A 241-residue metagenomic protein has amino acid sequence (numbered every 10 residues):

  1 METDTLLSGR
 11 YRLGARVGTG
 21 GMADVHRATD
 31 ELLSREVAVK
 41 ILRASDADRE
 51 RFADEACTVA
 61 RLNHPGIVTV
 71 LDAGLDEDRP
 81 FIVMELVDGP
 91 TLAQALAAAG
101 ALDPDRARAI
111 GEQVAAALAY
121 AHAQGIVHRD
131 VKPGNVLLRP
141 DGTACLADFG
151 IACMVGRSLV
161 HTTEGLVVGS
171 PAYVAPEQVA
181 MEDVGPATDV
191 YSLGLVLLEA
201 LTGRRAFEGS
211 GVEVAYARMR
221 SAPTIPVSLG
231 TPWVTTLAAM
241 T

Functional and structural regions predicted by a protein language model:
L13-G20, V25: Protein kinase glycine-rich loop
I41-R61: AlphaC helix of the eukaryotic protein kinase fold
A73: Activation-segment/catalytic-loop signature of the eukaryotic protein kinase fold
E77-T91, A95: Conserved short submotifs of the Hanks-type protein kinase catalytic core that shape the nucleotide-binding pocket
I110-G111: Activation segment signature within eukaryotic-like protein kinase domains
V114-I126: Protein kinase catalytic-loop region centered on the HRD/HxD motif
P140-D183: Activation segment of protein kinases
D189: Conserved catalytic-loop aspartate of Hanks-type protein kinases
